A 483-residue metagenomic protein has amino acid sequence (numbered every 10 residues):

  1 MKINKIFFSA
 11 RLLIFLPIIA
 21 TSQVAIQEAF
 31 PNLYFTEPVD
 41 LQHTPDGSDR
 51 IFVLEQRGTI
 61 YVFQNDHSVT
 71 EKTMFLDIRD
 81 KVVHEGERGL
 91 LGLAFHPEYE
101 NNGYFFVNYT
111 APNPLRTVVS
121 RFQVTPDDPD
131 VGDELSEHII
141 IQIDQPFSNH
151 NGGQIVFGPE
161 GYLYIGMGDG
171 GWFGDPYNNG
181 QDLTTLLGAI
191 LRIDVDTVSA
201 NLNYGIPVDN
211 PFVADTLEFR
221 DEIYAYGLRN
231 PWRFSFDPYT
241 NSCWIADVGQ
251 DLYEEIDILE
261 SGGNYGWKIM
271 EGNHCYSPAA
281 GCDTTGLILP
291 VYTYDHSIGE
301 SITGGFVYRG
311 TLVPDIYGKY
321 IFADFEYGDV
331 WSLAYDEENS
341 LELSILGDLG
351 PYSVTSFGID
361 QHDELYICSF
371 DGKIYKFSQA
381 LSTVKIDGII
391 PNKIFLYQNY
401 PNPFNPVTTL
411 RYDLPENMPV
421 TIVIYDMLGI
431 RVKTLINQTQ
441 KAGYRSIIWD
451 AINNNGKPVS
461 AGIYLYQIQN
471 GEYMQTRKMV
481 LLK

Functional and structural regions predicted by a protein language model:
M1-A25, T383: Bacterial Sec-dependent N-terminal signal peptides
Q23-G174, R233-G249, I298-D336, D363-E364 (+1 more regions): Acidic, Gly/Ser/Thr-rich repeat motifs that build Ca2+-stabilized beta-propeller blades
Q27-F30, T70-R79, D130-Q142, L202-F212 (+2 more regions): Beta-propeller fold detector
D46, L54, R88-L90, E98 (+2 more regions): Beta-propeller domain segments
S340-Q361: Conserved blade-ending motifs and adjacent loop-strand segments that build the rim/top face of beta-propeller domains
S378-K385: Short, compositionally biased serine/threonine- and acidic-rich segments at solvent-exposed termini, linkers, or domain
K385-Y400, F404-D426, T434, Q438 (+2 more regions): Glycine-centered coil/turn sites that cap beta-strands in beta-rich domains
A442, S446-I448, K457-K483: C-terminal tail/sorting-segment detector
